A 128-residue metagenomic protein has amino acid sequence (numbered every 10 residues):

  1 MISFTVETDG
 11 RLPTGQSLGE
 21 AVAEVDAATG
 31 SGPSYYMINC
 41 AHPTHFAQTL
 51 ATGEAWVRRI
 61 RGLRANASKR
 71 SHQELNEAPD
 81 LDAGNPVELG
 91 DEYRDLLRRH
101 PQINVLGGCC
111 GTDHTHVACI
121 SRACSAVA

Functional and structural regions predicted by a protein language model:
M1-A128: Domain-level signal for soluble alpha/beta catalytic cores
